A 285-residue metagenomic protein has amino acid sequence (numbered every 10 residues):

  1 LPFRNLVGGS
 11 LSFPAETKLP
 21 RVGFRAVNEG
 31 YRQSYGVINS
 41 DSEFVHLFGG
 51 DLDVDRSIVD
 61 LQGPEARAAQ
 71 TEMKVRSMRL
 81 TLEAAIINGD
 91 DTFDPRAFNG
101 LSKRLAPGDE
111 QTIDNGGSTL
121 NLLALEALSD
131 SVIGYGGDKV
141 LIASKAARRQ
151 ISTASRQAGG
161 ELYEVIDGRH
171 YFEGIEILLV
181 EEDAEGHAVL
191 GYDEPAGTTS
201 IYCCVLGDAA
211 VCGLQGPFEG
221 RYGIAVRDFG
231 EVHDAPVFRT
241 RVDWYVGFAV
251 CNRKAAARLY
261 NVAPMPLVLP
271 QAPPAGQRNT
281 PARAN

Functional and structural regions predicted by a protein language model:
L1-D51: Assembly/oligomerization interface modules of large self-assembling protein complexes
R4-S10, P14, E65, R96-K139 (+1 more regions): Sequence/fold signature of self-assembling virion shell proteins
G50-I58: Acidic/histidine-rich, surface-exposed loop or edge segments in extracytoplasmic proteins
V59-P64: Second-shell loop/turn segments in exported
R67-Q70: Stable alpha-helical elements in mature extracytoplasmic
V75-E83: Sec-exported extracytoplasmic/periplasmic mature domains
E83-N99: Short, glycine/acidic-rich hinge or "gate" loops at secondary-structure transitions that mediate conformational
